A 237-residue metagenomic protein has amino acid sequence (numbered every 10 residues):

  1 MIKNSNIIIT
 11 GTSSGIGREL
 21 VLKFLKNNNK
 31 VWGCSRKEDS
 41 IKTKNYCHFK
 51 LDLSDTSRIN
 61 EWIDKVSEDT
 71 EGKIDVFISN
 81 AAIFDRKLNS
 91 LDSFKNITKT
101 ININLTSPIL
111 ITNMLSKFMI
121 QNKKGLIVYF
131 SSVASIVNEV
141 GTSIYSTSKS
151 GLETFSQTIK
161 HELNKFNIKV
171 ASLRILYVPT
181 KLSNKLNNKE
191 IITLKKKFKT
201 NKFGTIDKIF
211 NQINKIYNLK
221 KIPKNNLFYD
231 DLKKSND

Functional and structural regions predicted by a protein language model:
S13, V21: N-terminal Rossmann NAD(P)H-binding glycine-rich loop of SDR-like oxidoreductase domains
N45-D55: Rossmann-fold cofactor-recognition segment
I83-T98, G141-I144: Conserved mid-core segment of classical short-chain dehydrogenase/reductases
T112, S148: Active-site helix of classical SDR
K117, H161-K165: Alpha-helical segment proximal to the catalytic Tyr-Lys
S132: Residue(s) in the substrate-gating loop at a strand-loop-helix junction that position the organic substrate next
S172-L173, N188-D237: C-terminal helical subdomain
